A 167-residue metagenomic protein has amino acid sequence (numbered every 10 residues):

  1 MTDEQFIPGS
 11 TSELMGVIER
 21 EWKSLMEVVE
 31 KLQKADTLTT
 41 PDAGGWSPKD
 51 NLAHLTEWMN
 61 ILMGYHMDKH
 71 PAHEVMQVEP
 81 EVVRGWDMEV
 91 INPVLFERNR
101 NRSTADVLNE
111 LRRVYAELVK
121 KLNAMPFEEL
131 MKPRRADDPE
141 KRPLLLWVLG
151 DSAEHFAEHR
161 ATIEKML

Functional and structural regions predicted by a protein language model:
M1-K23: Extreme N-terminal tail/first-helix region
D3, L14, T40-P41, F96 (+2 more regions): Generic anion/oxyanion-binding catalytic loop in active/binding sites
F6-G9, I91-D106, D138-L146: Acidic/His metal-coordination segments adjacent to aromatic residues that form catalytic metal sites in metalloenzymes
S12-E19, L52, T56, A105-R112 (+2 more regions): Short amphipathic alpha-helical segments with heptad-repeat character
I18, W22-L25, V29, L62 (+2 more regions): Hydrophobic alpha-helical core bundles mediating ligand binding, dimerization, or RNAP-core interactions
I18-S47: Long, hydrophobic N-terminal alpha-helical segment
L38-V90, A124, E129-L167: Short, contiguous alpha-helical
R84-M131: Acidic/histidine-rich alpha-helical segments that form the ligand environment of transition-metal centers
